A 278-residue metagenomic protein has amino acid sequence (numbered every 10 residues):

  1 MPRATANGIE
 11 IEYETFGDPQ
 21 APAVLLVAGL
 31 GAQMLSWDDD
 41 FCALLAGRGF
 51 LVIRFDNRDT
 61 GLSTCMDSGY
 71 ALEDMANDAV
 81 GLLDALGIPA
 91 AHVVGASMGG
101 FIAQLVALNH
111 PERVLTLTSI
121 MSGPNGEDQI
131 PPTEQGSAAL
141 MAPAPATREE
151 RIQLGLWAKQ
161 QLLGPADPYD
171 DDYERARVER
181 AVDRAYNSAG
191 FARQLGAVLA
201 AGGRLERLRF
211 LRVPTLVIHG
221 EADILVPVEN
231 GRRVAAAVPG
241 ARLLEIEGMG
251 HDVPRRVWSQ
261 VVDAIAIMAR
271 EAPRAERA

Functional and structural regions predicted by a protein language model:
N7-C65: Conserved HGGG/HGGXW glycine-rich cap/lid loop of the alpha/beta-hydrolase fold
D74-A91: Conserved acidic catalytic loop of the alpha/beta-hydrolase fold
G100-P111, L117: Short glycine-enriched nucleophile-adjacent loop and the immediately C-terminal alpha-helix near the catalytic center
T116-A146: Flexible "cap/lid" loop of the alpha/beta hydrolase fold
E134-E206, V213, R233: Alpha/beta-hydrolase
L211, V217-H219: Short beta-strand/loop motif that positions the catalytic acidic residue of the alpha/beta-hydrolase fold
A222-V226: Acidic catalytic loop of the alpha/beta-hydrolase fold
A241-A278: Catalytic active-site module of serine/aspartate enzymes centered on a nucleophile-bearing elbow/loop
